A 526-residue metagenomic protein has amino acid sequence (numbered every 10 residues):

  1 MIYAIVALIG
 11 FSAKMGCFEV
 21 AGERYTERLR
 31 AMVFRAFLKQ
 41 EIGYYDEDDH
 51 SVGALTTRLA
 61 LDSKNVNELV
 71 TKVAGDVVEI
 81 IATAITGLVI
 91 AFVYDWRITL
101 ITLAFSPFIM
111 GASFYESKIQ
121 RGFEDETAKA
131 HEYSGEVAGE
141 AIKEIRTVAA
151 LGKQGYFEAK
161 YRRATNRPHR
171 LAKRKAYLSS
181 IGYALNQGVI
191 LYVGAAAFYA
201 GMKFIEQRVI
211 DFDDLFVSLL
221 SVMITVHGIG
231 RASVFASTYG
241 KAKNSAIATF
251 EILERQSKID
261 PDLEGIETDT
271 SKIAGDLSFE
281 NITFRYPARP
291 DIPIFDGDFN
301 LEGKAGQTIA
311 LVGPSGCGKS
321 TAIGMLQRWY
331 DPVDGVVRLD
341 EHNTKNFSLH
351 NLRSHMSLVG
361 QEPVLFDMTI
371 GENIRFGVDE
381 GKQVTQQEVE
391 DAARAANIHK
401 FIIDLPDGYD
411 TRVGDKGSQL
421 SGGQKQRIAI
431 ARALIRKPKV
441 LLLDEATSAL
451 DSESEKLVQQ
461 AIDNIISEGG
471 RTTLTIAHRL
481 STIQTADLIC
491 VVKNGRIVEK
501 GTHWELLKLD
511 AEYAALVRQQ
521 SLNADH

Functional and structural regions predicted by a protein language model:
M1-E27, E47, G111-A112, K173 (+2 more regions): Transmembrane-helix motif of ABC transporter permease domains
V6-G22, F105-I119, I145-R146, A197 (+1 more regions): Hydrophobic alpha-helical membrane-associated segments
E23, A150-K153, Y177, S218 (+1 more regions): Cytosolic ends of transmembrane helices, especially the final helix of ABC transmembrane type-1 domains
E23, A31-T57, S63, V137-K160 (+4 more regions): Short intracellular "coupling" helices and adjacent cytoplasmic loop segments at the cytosolic face of multi-pass
L61-V70, A74, I119-E140, A149-A197 (+5 more regions): An intracellular "coupling" helix at the cytosolic face of ABC transporter transmembrane type-1 domains
D76-D125, Y199, K203-I210: Transmembrane helices of ABC transporter permease
Y161, T249, F279-N281: Conserved catalytic Walker-motif region of ABC-type ATPase nucleotide-binding domains
T270-H526: ABC-type nucleotide-binding domain
